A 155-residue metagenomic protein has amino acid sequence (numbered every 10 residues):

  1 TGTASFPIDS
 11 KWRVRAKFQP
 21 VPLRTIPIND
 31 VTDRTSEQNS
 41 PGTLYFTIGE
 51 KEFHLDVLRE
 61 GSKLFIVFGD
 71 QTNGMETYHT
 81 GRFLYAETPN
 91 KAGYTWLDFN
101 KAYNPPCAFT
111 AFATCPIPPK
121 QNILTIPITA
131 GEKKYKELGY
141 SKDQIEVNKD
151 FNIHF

Functional and structural regions predicted by a protein language model:
T1-I26: Long, low-hydrophobicity ectodomains and other hydrophilic envelope-associated domains
G2-T3, N73-E76, Y94, N100-F155: Extended, aromatic/histidine-rich regions of cofactor-dependent oxidoreductases associated with respiratory
T3, R82-T88: Beta-strand-rich interaction surfaces with strong enrichment in secreted/lumenal proteins
P7-D9, R15-K17, T47-G49, D56-L58 (+5 more regions): A structural detector for beta-sheet-dominated domains
W12, L44, L64, T95 (+1 more regions): A broad, low-specificity signal marking well-ordered, structured residues that form hydrophobic/aromatic
P22-H79: Mid-length scaffold segments of soluble, non-membrane domains
E87-W96: A short, structured loop/turn motif at beta-sheet edges
